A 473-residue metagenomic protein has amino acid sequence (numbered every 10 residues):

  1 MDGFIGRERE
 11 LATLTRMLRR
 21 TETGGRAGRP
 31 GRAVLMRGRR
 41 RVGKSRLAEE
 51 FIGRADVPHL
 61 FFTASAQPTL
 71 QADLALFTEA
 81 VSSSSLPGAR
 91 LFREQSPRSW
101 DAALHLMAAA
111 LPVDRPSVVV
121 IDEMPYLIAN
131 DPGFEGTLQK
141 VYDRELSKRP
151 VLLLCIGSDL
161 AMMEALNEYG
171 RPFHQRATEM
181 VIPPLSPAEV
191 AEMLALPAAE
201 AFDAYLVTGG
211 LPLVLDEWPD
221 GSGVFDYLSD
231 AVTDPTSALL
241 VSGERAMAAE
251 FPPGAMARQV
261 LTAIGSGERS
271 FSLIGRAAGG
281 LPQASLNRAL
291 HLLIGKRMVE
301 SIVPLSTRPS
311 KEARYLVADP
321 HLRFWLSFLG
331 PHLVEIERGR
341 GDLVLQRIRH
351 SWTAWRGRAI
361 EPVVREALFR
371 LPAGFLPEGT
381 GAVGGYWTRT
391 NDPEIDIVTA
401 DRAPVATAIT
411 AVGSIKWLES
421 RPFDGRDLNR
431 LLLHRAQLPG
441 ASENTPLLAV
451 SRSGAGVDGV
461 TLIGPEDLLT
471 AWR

Functional and structural regions predicted by a protein language model:
R37, Y126-N130, F134, L138-G170: Sensor-1/coupling segment of RecA-like P-loop NTPase cores
R37-H59: P-loop NTPase Walker A phosphate-binding motif
H59-L60, A64, P68-L91, L106-A108: Conserved NTP-binding/hydrolysis module of P-loop NTPases
G88-I121, V141-L152: Mid-core helix/loop region of P-loop NTP-binding domains shared across ATPases and GTPases
A177-A201: Conserved small helical "lid"/interfacial subdomain of P-loop NTPases
D220, F225-E394: Accessory nucleic acid-recognition modules appended to NTPase machines
L368, P393-D401, A406-E419, L431 (+1 more regions): Conserved catalytic cores of phosphodiester-cleaving nucleases, focusing on short active-site segments
E443-R473: Domain-level recognition of nuclease-like catalytic cores that cleave nucleotide substrates
